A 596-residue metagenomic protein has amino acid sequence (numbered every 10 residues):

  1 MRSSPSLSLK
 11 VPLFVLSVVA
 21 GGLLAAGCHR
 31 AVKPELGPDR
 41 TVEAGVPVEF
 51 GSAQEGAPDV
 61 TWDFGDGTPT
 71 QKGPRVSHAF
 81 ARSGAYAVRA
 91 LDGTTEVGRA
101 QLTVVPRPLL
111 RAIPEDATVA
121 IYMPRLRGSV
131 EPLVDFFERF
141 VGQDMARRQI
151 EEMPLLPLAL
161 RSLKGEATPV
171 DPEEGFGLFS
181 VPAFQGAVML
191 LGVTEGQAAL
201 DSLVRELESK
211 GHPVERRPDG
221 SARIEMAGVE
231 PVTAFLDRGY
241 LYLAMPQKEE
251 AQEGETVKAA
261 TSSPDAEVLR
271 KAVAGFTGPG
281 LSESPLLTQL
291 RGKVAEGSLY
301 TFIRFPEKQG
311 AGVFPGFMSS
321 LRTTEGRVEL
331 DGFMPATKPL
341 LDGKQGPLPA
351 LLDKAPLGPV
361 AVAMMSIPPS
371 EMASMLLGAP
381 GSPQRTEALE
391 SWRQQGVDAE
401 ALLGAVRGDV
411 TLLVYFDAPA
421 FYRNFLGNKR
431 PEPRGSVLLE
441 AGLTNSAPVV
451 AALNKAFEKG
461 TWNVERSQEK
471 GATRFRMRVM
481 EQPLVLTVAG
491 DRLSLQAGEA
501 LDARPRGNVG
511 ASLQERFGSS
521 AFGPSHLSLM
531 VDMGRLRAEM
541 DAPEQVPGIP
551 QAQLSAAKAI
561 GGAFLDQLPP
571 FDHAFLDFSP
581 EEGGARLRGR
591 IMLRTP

Functional and structural regions predicted by a protein language model:
M1-S3, G21, G27-P108: Extracellular/lumenal mature domains of secreted and surface-exposed proteins
P12-L23: Bacterial N-terminal signal peptides
T103-G228, E250-Q252, A274, G278 (+5 more regions): Structural boundary/hinge residues at secondary-structure and domain interfaces
E174-S180, P231-L236, A311-G326, V410-V414 (+3 more regions): Broad, structure-driven detector of short, well-ordered beta-strand segments within folded domains
V193-Q197, P246-E250, L443-S446, E499-A500: Helix N-cap motif at beta-to-alpha junctions
E225-E307, R476-F564: A conserved glycine-rich beta-strand in the N-terminal activation segment of trypsin-fold
V397-E400, P448-R476, P550-A557, G561-L565: Beta-propeller and related beta-repeat scaffolds in trafficking/envelope systems
G435-L438: Loop/turn-rich, solvent-exposed surfaces of beta-rich toroidal or solenoidal domains
